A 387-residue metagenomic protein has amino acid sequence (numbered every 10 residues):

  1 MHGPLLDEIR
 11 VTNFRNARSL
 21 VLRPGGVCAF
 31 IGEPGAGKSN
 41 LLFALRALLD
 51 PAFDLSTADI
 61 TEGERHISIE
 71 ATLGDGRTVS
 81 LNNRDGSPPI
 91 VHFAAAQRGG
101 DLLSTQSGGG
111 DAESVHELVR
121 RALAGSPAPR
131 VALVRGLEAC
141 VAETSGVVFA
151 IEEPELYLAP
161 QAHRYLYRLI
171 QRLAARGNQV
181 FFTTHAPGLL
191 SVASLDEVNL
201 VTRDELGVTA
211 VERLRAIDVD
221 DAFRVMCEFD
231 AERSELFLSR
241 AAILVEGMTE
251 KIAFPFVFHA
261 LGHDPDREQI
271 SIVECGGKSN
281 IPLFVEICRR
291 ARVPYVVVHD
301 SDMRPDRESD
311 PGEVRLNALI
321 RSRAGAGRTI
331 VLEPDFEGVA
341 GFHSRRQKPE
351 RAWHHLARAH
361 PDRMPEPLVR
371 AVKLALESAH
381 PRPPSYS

Functional and structural regions predicted by a protein language model:
M1, S19, L55-E64, D75-R120 (+1 more regions): Glycine-rich phosphate-binding loops of NTPases
M1-L48, R120-E232: Switch/communication elements of ASCE P-loop NTPase nucleotide-binding domains
L5, R18, R65-I69, V293: Residues at beta-strand starts and edge strands
T12, G25, T72-G74, N82: A structural detector for beta-sheet-dominated domains
L22, T61-E64, A139-T144, R172-R176 (+3 more regions): Conserved catalytic network of the ASCE P-loop NTPase/AAA+ motor domain
I31, L42-T78: Conserved P-loop NTP-binding catalytic core
K38, E155, H163, L190 (+1 more regions): Acidic, divalent-metal-binding catalytic cores of TOPRIM and closely related two-metal-ion phosphodiester/pyrophosphate
